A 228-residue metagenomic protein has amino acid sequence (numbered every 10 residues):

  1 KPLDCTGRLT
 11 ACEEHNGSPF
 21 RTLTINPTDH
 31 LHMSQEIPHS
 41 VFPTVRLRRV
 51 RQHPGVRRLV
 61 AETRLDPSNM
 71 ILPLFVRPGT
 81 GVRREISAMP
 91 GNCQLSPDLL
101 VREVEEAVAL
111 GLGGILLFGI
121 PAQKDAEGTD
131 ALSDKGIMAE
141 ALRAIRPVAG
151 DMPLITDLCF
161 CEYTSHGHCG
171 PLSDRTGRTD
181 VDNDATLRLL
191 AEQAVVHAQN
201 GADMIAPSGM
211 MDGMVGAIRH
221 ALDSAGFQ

Functional and structural regions predicted by a protein language model:
K1-P2: Low-complexity, glycine/proline/serine-enriched flexible coil segments that act as short hinges or interruptions within
R8-L9, R178: Juxtamembrane helix-loop transition sites at the ends of transmembrane segments in multi-pass membrane proteins
H15-N16: Acidic/polar hotspots within intrinsically disordered regions
T24-P27, H32: Residue-level detector of intrinsically disordered terminal segments
S34-R83, S87: N-terminal amphipathic alpha-helix/helix-capping segment at the start of soluble metabolic enzymes
N69-I71, P78-Q228: Alpha/beta enzyme core
